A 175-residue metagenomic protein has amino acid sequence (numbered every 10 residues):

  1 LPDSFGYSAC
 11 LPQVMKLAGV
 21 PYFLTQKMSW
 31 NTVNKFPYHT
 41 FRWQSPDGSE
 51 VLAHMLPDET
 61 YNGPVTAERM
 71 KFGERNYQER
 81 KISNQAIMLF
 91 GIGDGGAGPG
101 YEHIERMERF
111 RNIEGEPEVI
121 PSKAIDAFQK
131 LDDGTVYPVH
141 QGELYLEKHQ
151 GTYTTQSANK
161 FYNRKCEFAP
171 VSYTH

Functional and structural regions predicted by a protein language model:
L1-H175: Catalytic-domain carbohydrate-binding cleft regions of carbohydrate-active enzymes
